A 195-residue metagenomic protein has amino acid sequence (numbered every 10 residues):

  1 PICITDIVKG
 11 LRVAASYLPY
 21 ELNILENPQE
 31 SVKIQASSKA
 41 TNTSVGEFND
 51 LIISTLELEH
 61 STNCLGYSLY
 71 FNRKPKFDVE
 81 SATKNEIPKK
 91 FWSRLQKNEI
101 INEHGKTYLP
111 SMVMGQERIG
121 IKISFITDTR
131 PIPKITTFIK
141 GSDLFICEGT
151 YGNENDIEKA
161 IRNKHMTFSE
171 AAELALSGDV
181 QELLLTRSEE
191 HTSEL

Functional and structural regions predicted by a protein language model:
P1, N27-Q29, L58-S61, N72-K74 (+1 more regions): Generic structural motif
P1-E26: Active-site HxH/HxHxD metal-binding segment of metal-dependent hydrolases
T5, L25-K33, I132-S193: Binuclear metal-ion centers of metallo-dependent hydrolases, dominated by the metallo-beta-lactamase
G10-A14, R73, G141: A short linear boundary/processing microfeature
Y17-P19, F48, R118, G178: Short, well-ordered coil/turn elements that cap or connect secondary structure elements
E21-N27, Q35-S37, S54-L56: General small-molecule cofactor/ligand-binding pocket signal
S38-A40, V45-F125, T129-F138, L144-G149: Active-site-proximal loop/helix segment associated with metal-binding centers of metalloenzymes
